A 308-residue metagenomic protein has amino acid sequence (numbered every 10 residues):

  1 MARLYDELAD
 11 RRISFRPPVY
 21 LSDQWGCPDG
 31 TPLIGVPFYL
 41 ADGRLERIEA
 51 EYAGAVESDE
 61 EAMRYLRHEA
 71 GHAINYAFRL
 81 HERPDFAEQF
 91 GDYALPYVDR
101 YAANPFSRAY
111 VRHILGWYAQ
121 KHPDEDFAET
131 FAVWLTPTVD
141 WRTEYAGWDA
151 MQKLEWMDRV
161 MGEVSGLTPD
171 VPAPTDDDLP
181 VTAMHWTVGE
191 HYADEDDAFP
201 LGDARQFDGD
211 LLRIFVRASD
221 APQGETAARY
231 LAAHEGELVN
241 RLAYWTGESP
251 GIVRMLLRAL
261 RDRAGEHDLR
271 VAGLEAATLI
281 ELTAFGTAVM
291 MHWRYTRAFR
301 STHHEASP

Functional and structural regions predicted by a protein language model:
M1-L45, A284-H292: Auxiliary, metal-adjacent structural segments of Zn-dependent hydrolase domains
L4-E7, R11, E61, Y65-A73: A structural/positional concept
P37-E60: Aromatic/His-enriched, Gly/Pro-containing loop or helix-boundary segments that lie immediately adjacent to catalytic
V56-R64, Y76-A109: Post-HEXXH active-site segment of zinc metalloproteases
E60-R64, G116-F127, G147-A150: Active-site metal-coordination segments of metallo-dependent hydrolases
G71-R79, A132: Active-site-flanking alpha-helical
P96-Q120, E129, V133-P137: Conserved active-site neighborhood of enzyme catalytic/cofactor-binding cores
F127-T287, M291-A306: Pan-zinc metallopeptidase signature
